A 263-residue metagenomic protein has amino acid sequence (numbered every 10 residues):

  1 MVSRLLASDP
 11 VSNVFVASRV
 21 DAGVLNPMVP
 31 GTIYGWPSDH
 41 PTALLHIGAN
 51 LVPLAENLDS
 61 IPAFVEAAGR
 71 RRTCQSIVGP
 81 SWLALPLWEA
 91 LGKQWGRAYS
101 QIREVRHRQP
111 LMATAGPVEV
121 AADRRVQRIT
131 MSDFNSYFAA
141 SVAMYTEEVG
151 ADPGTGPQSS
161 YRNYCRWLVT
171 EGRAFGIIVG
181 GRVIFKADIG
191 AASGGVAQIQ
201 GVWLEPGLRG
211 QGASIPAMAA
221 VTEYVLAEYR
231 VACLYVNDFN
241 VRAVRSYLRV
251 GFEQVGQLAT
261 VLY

Functional and structural regions predicted by a protein language model:
M1-F15, P117-G154: Short amphipathic alpha-helix that is part of the acyltransferase structural core
R4-P10, A17-S76, I184-A197: Conserved donor-binding loop and adjoining core beta-sheet/short helix segment in diverse acyl/aminoacyl transferases
V11-P30, P153-A174, I178, I184 (+1 more regions): Active-site rim helix/loop that mediates acceptor-substrate recognition in acyltransferases
D39-P41, I47-D123, V261: Acyl-donor-binding surface of acyltransferase catalytic domains
L58-A67, Q200-P206, G210-L226, V244-R249: Conserved acetyl-CoA-binding loop-helix of GNAT-fold acetyltransferases
V78-A84, P206, L234-R245, V261-Y263: Conserved beta-strand-loop-alpha-helix junction that forms the acyl-donor binding cleft
W82-R103, I215, D238-G256: Conserved active-site alpha-helix within GNAT-family acetyltransferase domains
G176-I178, G190-A192, Q211-Y224, Y235-N237 (+2 more regions): Recognition helices and adjacent regulatory flanks at domain boundaries
